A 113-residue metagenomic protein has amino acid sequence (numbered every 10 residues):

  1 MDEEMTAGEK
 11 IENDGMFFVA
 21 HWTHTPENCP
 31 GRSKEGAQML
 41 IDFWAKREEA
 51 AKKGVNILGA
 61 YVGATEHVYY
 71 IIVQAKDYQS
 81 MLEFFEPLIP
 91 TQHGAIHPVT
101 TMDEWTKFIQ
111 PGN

Functional and structural regions predicted by a protein language model:
M1-H67, K76-Q79, M102-N113: Short S/T/G/P-rich N-terminal loop/turn motif that feeds into the first structured element of a domain
Y69-I71: Functionalized membrane-embedded alpha-helices
Q74-K107: An amphipathic, aromatic/His-enriched active-site/gating alpha helix that lines ligand/cofactor pockets
